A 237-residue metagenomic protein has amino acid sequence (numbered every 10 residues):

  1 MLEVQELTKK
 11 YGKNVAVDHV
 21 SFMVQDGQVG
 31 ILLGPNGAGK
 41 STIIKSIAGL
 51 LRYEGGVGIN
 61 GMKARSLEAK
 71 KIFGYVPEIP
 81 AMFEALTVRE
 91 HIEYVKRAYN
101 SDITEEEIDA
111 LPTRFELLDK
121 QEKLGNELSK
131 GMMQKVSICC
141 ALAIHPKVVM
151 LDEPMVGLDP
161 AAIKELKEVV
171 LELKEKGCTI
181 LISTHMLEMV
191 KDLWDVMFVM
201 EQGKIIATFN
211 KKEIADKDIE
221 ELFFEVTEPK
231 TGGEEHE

Functional and structural regions predicted by a protein language model:
A48: Helix-to-loop junction immediately C-terminal to a conserved catalytic motif
G55-A69: Conserved ABC transporter NBD signature motif
E93, I103-K120: Conserved ABC ATPase "signature" region
L124-G131: Conserved ABC ATPase signature
V149-E153: Catalytic Walker B motif of ABC-type/P-loop ATPase nucleotide-binding domains
